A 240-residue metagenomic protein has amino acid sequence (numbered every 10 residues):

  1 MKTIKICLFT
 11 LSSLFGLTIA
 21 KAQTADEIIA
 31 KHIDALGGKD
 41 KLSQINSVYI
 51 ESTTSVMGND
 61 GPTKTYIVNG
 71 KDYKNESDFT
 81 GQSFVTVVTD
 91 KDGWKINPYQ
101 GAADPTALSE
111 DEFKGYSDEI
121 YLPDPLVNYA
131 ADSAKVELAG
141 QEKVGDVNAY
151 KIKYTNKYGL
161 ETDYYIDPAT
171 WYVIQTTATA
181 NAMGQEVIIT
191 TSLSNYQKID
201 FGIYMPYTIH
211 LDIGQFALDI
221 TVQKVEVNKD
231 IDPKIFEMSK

Functional and structural regions predicted by a protein language model:
M1-A25: Bacterial Sec-dependent N-terminal signal peptides
K21-D34, K95-L160, A180-V187, E237-K240: Flexible, processing/modification-adjacent segments and terminal tails in exported/periplasmic/extracellular proteins
E27-G101, D132, E137: N-terminal mature ectodomain segment of secretory-pathway/periplasmic proteins
Y49-T53, E76, W94, Q141 (+3 more regions): Residue-level detector of beta-strand face positions
V56, F79, V144-G145, D200 (+1 more regions): Structural motif
I67-N69, V88, K143, I166 (+1 more regions): Generic beta-strand structural signal
N69-Y73, D90, E112-G115, Y172-A178 (+1 more regions): Short alpha-helical linear motifs
N148-M238: Gly/Pro-enriched, hydrophobic low-complexity segments that function as extracytoplasmic propeptides/linkers
